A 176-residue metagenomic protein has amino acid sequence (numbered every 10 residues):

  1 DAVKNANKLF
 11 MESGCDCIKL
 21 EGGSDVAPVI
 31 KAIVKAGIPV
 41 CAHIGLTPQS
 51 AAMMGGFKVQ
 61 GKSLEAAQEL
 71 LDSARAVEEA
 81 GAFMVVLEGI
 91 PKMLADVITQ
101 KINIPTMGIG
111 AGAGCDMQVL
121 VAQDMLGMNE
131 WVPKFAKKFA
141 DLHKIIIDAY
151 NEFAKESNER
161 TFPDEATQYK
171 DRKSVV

Functional and structural regions predicted by a protein language model:
D1-P133, K137-A140, K144-R172: Alpha/beta enzyme core
